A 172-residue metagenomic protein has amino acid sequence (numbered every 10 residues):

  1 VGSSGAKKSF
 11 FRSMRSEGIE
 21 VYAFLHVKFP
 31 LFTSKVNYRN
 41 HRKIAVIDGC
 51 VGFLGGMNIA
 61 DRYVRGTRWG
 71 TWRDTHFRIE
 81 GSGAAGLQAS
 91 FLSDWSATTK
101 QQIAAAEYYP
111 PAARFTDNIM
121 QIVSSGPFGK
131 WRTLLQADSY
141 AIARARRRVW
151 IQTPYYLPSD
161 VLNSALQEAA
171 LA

Functional and structural regions predicted by a protein language model:
V1-A172: Charged, low-complexity intrinsically disordered terminal segments
